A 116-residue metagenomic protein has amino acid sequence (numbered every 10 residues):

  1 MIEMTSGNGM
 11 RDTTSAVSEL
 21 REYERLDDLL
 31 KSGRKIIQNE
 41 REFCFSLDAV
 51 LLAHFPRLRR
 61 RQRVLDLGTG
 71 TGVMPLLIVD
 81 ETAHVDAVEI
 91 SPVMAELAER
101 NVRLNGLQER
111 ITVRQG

Functional and structural regions predicted by a protein language model:
T5, T13-A16: Ala/Thr-enriched low-complexity intrinsically disordered regions
R11-T13, R110: Intrinsically disordered, low-complexity, compositionally biased regions/tails
V17-R59: Class I SAM-dependent transferase core
H54-G116: Conserved SAM/SAH cofactor-binding pocket of Class I
